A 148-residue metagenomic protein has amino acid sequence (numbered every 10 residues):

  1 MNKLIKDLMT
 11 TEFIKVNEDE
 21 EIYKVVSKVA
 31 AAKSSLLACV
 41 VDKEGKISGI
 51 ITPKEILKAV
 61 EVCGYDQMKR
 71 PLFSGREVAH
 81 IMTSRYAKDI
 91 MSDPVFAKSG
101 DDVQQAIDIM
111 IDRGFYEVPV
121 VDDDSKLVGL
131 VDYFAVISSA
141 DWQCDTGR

Functional and structural regions predicted by a protein language model:
M1-E12, P53-K98, D102-I111, L130-R148: Tandem CBS (Bateman) regulatory domains
D19-E20, D42, S99-D101: A structural micro-motif recognizing beta-strand termini and the immediately following turn/loop segments
E20-A30, A38, Q104-D108: Short, basic/aromatic recognition patches
V29, A38-E55, M110, V118-A135: A glycine-centered beta-loop-beta connector
A31-A32, A59: Short hydrophobic alpha-helical module
S35, F115: Short coil/loop residues immediately preceding or within conserved phosphate-binding loops of NTP-utilizing enzyme
L36-A38, K43-G45, G75-M82: Glycine-rich, flexible loop segments associated with nucleotide phosphate handling
